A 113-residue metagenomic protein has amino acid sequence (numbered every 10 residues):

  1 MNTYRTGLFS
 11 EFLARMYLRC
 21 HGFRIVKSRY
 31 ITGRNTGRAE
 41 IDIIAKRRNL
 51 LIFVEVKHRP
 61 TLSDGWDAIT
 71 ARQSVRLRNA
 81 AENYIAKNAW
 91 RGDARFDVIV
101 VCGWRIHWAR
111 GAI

Functional and structural regions predicted by a protein language model:
M1-Y30: Acidic-basic catalytic patches of nuclease active cores, encompassing PD-(D/E)XK and other metal-cofactor nuclease
G7, E11, G37, I69-Q73: Short, conserved glycine- and acidic-residue-centered signature motifs in active-site or ligand-binding loops
R24-L51: Active-site metal-binding core of divalent-cation-utilizing nuclease and nuclease-like domains
R29, K57, D97-I99: Solvent-exposed beta-strand sheet faces enriched in polar/charged residues
G33, T61, G103: Conserved protein kinase catalytic core
I41-S63, L77: Conserved catalytic cores of phosphodiester-cleaving nucleases, focusing on short active-site segments
R59-N83: Mg2+/Mn2+-dependent nuclease catalytic core
K87-I113: Domain-level recognition of nuclease-like catalytic cores that cleave nucleotide substrates
